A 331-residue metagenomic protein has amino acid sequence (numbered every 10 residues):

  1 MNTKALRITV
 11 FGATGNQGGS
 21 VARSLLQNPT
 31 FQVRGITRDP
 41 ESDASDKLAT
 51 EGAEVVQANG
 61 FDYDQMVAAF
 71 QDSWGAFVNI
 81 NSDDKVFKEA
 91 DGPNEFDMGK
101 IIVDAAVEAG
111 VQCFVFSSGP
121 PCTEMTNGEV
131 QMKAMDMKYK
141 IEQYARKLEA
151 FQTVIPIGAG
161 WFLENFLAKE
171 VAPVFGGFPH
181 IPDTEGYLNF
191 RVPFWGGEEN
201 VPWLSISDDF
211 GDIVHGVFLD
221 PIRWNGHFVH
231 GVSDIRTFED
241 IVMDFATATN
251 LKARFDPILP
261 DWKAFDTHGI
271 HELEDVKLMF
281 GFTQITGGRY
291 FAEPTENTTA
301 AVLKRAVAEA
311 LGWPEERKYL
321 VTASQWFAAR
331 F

Functional and structural regions predicted by a protein language model:
N2-Q32, I36-D46, F61-D64, A69-Q71 (+5 more regions): Oxidoreductase cofactor-interface core, primarily capturing Rossmann-like NAD(P)-dependent enzymes
R34, E54-V56, I155-I157, R254-D261: General small-molecule cofactor/ligand-binding pocket signal
L48-D62: Rossmann-fold cofactor-recognition segment
E51, V229-H230, F238, V242-T298: Terminal hydrophobic/aromatic helix or amphipathic segment near a protein terminus
V67, K100-V103, S207-H215, L320-A328: Short, amphipathic alpha-helical "lid/cap" segments that border enzyme active or binding sites
S117: N-terminal Rossmann-like NAD(P)+-binding domain of SDR-like oxidoreductases, especially those catalyzing
Y187-N189, V201, T298, P314-R317: Preference for well-ordered, secondary-structure-rich cores of eukaryotic proteins
V302-F331: Amphipathic terminal alpha-helices
